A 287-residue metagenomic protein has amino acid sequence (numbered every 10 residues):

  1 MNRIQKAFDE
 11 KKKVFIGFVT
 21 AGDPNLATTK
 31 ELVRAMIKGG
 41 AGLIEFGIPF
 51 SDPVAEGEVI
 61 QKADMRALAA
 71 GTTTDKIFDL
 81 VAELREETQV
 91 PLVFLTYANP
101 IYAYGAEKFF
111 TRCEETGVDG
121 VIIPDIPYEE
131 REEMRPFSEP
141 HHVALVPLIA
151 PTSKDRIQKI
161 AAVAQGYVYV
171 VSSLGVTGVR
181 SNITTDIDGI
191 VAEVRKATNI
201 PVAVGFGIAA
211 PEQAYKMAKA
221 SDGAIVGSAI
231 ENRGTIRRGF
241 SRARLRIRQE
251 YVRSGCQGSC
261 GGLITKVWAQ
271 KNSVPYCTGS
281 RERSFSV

Functional and structural regions predicted by a protein language model:
M1-A7, D52-I60, T72-L80, Y102-E107 (+5 more regions): Active-site-adjacent beta->alpha loops and helix N-cap segments on the catalytic face of soluble alpha/beta enzymes
M1-F18, V81-R85: N-terminal amphipathic alpha-helix/helix-capping segment at the start of soluble metabolic enzymes
F15-V19, I44-F46, L92-T96, V121-I123 (+4 more regions): Hydrophobic faces of well-ordered beta-strands that scaffold small-molecule active sites in alpha/beta enzyme cores
V19-N25, L95-A103, P127-Y128, L148-T152 (+1 more regions): Glycine-rich beta-to-alpha transition loops that act as phosphate-gripper elements at the mouths of alpha/beta enzyme
L26-A35, S153-A162, V204, I208-A224: Catalytic cores of alpha/beta
G42-D52, V118-I122, P127-E130, V170-V179 (+2 more regions): Glycine-rich phosphate-binding active-site loops on the catalytic face of alpha/beta enzymes
I48-F50, Q61-I123, Q257: Active-site beta->alpha loop and helix N-cap motifs at the rims of alpha/beta catalytic domains
I77, A192-T198, A209-S273, R283: Alpha/beta catalytic cores of nucleotide-metabolism and tRNA/nucleoside-modifying enzymes
